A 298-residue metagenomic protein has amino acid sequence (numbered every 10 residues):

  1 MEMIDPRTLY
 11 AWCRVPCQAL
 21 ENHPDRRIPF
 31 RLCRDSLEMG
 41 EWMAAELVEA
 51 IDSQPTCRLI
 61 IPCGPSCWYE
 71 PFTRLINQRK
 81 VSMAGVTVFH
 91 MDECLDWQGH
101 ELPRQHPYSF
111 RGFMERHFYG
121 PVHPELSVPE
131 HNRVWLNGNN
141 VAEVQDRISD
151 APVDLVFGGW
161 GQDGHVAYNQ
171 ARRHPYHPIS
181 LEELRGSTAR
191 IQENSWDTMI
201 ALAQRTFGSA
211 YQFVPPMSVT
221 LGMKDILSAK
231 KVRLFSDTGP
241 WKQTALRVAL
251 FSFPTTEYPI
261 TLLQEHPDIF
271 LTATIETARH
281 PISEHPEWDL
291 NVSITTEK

Functional and structural regions predicted by a protein language model:
E2-D5, Y10, R27-I28, R34-D35 (+1 more regions): ATP/nucleoside-binding phosphotransfer catalytic cores, i.e., glycine-rich phosphate-binding loops
I4-R27, R31, E38, V81-F157 (+2 more regions): Ligand-binding beta-strand-loop-alpha-helix segment within the catalytic cores of soluble metabolic enzymes
A45-L47, L136-P178: ATP/pyrophosphate-binding catalytic subdomain of soluble kinases
S53-K80: Glycine-rich N-terminal segment of FAD-binding domains in flavoprotein oxidoreductases, spanning the beta-loop-helix
L59-Y69, Q162-H165, G239-K242: Gly/Ser/Thr-rich loops at beta-strand to alpha-helix junctions that form or flank small-molecule/cofactor-binding
I61-G64, F89-H90, L136, V156-G161 (+1 more regions): Short beta-strand segments
E70-R74, K80-R104, V153-L155, V166-R190: Active-site histidine-anchored catalytic micro-motif
A167-L221: Class I SAM-dependent methyltransferase SAM-binding "motif I" and its flanking Rossmann-like core
